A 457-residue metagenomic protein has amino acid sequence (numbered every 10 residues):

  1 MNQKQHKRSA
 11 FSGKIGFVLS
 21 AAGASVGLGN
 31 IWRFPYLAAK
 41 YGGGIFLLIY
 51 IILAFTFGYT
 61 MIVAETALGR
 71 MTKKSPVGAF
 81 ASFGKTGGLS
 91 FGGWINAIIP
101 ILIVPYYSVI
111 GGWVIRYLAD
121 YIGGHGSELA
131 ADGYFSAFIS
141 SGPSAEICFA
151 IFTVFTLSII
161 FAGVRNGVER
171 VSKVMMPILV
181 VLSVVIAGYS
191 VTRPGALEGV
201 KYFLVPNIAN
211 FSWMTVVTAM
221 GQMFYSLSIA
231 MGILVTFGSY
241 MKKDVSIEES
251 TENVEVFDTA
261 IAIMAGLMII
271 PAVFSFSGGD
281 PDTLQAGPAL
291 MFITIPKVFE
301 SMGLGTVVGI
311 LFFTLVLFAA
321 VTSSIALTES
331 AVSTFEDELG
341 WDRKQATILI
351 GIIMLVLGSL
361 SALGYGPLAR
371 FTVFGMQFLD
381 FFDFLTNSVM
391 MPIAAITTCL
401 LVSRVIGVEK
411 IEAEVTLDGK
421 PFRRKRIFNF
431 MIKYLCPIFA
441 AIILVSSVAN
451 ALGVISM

Functional and structural regions predicted by a protein language model:
M1-W32, M61-T66, R70-F83, G87-F91 (+2 more regions): Membrane-interface "cap" regions at the ends of multi-pass membrane proteins
N2-K4, G78, G111-S140, M241-D244 (+5 more regions): Helix-loop-helix connectors at the membrane interface of multi-pass transporters/channels
N2-K7, F11, E169, K173-V321 (+1 more regions): Membrane-embedded translocation segments of transport machinery
Q5-R8, Y36-Y41, P76-I95, S108-R165 (+5 more regions): Inter-helical loop and helix-membrane interface segments of multi-pass membrane transporters/permeases
A10-A21, I45-I49, G87-I101, I147-F152 (+6 more regions): Select transmembrane alpha-helical segments in multipass membrane proteins
G13-L53, G238, E249-E252, V256-T259 (+2 more regions): Transmembrane helix-boundary motif of multi-pass solute transporters/channels
A38-A64, S144, M390-A394: Extracellular loop-to-transmembrane helix junctions
L379-L400, R423-M457: A generic transmembrane alpha-helix motif of multi-pass inner-membrane proteins
